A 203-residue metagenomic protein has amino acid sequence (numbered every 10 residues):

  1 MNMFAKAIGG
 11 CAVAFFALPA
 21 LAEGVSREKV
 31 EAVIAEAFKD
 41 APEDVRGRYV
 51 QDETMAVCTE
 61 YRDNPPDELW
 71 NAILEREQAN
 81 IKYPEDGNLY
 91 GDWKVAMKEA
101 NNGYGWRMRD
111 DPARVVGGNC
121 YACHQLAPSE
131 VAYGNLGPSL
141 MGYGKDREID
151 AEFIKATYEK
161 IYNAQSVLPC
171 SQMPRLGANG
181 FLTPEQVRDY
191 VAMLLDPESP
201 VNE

Functional and structural regions predicted by a protein language model:
M1-I8: Bacterial N-terminal signal peptides that target proteins for export
G9-F16: Bacterial N-terminal signal peptides
L18-W106, L194-E203: Post-cleavage N-terminal segment of exported redox proteins
V25, K29, E36, D40-A41 (+4 more regions): Extracytoplasmic electron-transfer domains, predominantly the class I c-type cytochrome c fold
W106-R109, S129-Y133, P200: Secretory-pathway/luminal and periplasmic proteins that interact with or process carbohydrate-rich
M108-N119: Local sequence-structure signature of Cys/Sec-based thiol-disulfide redox active-site neighborhoods
